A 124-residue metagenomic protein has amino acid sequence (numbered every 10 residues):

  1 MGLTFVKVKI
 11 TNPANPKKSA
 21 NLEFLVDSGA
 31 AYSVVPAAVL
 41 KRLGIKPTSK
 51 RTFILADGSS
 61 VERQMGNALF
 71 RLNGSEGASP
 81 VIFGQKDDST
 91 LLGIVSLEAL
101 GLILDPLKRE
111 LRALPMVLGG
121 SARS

Functional and structural regions predicted by a protein language model:
M1-S124: Pepsin/retropepsin-fold aspartyl endopeptidases
